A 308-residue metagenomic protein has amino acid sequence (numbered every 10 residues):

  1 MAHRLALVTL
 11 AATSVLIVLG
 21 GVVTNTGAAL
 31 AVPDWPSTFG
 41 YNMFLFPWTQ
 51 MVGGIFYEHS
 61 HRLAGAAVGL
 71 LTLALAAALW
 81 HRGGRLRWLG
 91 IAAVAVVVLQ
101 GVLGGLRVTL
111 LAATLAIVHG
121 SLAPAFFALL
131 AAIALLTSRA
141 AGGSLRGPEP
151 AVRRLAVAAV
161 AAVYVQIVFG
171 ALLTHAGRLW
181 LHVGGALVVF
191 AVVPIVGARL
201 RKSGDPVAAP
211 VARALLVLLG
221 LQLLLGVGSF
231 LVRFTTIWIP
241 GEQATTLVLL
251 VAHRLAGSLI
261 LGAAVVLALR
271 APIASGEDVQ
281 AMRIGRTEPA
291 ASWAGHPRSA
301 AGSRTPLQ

Functional and structural regions predicted by a protein language model:
A2-A29: N-terminal signal-anchor transmembrane alpha helix
R4-L7, G84-V94, A151-V157, P206-V217: Membrane-interfacial loop-to-transmembrane alpha-helix junctions, especially the N-terminal start
A12-V15, A95-V97, A151-A171, L218-L219: Alpha-helical transmembrane segments of multi-pass integral membrane proteins
V22-V32, V98-S121, L172-L181, G226-S258: Interfacial helix-loop-helix junctions of multi-pass membrane proteins
T24-H59, E242: Extracytosolic (periplasmic/ER-lumenal) interhelical loops and adjacent juxtamembrane/interface segments of multi-pass
T49-L71, H175-L179: Individual transmembrane alpha-helix segments
V68-A74, A123-R139, G185-G197, R254-R270: Hydrophobic cores of alpha-helical transmembrane segments in multi-pass inner/ER membrane proteins, independent
S138-R153, A274-G302: Membrane-interfacial, low-structure loops and terminal tails that flank and connect transmembrane helices in multi-pass
